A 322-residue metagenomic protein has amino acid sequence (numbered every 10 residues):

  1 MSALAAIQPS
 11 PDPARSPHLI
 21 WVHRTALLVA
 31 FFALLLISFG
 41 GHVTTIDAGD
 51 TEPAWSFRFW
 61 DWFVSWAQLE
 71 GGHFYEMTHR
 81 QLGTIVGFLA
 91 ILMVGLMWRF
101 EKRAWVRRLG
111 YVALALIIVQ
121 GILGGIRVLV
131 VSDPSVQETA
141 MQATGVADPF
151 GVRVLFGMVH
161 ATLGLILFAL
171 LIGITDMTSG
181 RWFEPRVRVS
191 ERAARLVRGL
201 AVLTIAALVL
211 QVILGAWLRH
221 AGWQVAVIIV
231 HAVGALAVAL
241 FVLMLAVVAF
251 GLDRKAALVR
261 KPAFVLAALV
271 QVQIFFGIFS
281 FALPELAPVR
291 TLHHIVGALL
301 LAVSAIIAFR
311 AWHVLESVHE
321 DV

Functional and structural regions predicted by a protein language model:
M1-L19, S179-V197, S317-V322: Membrane-interfacial, low-structure loops and terminal tails that flank and connect transmembrane helices in multi-pass
W21-G49, Q211: N-terminal signal-anchor transmembrane alpha helix
V22-A26, A104-L114, L196-T204, A256-A267 (+1 more regions): Membrane-interfacial loop-to-transmembrane alpha-helix junctions, especially the N-terminal start
F31-L35, A115-I117, L167-L170, L196-A216: Alpha-helical transmembrane segments of multi-pass integral membrane proteins
T44-M77, T139-P149: Extracytosolic (periplasmic/ER-lumenal) interhelical loops and adjacent juxtamembrane/interface segments of multi-pass
E76, R80, W223-L240: A loop-to-helix transmembrane entry motif
I85-L92, T162-S179, G234-V247, A298-A311: Hydrophobic cores of alpha-helical transmembrane segments in multi-pass inner/ER membrane proteins, independent
D148-H160, Q224-H231, L286-V296: Non-cytosolic membrane-interface motifs at loop->transmembrane helix junctions
